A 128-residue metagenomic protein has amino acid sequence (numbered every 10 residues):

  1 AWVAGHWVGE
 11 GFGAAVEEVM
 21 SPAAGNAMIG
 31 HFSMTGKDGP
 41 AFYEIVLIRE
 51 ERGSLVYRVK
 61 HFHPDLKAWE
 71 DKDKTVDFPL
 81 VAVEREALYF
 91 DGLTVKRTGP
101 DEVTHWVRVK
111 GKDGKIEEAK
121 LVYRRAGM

Functional and structural regions predicted by a protein language model:
A1-H6: N-terminal helix-cap/turn-to-beta initiation motif at the start of protein domains
W7-G9, I29-T35, R58-K60, L88-T94 (+1 more regions): Short beta-strand segments that buttress and anchor functional surface loops
E10-A15, V19, R49, H63-D65 (+1 more regions): Exposed acidic/polar residues on beta-strands and adjacent loops within beta-sheet cores, strongest in beta-propeller
A14-E17, P40-I45, Y89-G92, E102-H105 (+1 more regions): Short, surface-exposed coil-to-beta transition loops
A15, G36-K37, H63-D65, K96 (+1 more regions): Short, surface-exposed beta-strand-loop junctions and turns on beta-sheet-rich folds
E18-H63: N-terminal glycine/threonine-rich, aromatic-flanked beta-hairpin/loop signature
D65, E70-F78, E102-M128: Edge beta-strand at a domain terminus
D73-G99: Acidic, glycine-rich flexible loop segments
